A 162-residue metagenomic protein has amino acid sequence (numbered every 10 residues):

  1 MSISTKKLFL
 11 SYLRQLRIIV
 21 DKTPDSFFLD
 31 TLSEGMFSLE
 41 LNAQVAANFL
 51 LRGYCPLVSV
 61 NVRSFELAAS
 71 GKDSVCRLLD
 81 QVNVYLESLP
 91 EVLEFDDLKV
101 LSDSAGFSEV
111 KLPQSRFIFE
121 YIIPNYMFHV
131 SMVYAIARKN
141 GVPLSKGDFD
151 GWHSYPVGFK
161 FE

Functional and structural regions predicted by a protein language model:
S2-D21, G35-L57, F65, D80: Aromatic-residue-lined binding/catalytic grooves and analogous aromatic/hydrophobic interfacial grooves in multimeric
D25-D30, E87-I118, D150: Acidic interhelical loop/turn segments
F27-R63, E109-D148, E162: Short, contiguous alpha-helical
A43-Y85, K99-S108, H153: Short, helix-capping/interhelical loops that line the mouth of catalytic, cofactor-, or ligand-binding pockets
D150-E162: Short terminal or interdomain "cap/linker" segment that borders an active site or interface and mediates
